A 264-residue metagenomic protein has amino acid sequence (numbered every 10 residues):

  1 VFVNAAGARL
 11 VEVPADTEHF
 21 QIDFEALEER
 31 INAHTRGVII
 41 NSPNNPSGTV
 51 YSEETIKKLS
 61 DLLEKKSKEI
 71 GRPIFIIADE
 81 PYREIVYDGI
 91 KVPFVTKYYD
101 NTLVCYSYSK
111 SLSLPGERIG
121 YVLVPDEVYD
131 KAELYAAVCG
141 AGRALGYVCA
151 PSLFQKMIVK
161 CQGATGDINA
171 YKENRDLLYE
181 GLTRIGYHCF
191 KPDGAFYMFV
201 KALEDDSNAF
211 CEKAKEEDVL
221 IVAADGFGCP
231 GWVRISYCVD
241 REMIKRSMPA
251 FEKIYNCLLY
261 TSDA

Functional and structural regions predicted by a protein language model:
V1-S262: PLP-dependent class I/II
